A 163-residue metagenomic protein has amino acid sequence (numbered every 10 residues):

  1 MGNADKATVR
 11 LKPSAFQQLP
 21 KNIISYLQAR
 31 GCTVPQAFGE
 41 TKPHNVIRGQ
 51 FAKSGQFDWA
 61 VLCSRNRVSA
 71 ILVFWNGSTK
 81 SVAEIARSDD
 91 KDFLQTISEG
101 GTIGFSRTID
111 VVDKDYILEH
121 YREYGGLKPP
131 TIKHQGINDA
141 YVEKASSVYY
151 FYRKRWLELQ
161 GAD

Functional and structural regions predicted by a protein language model:
M1-I47: Terminal domain-start segments
M1-Q17, K21, D90-D163: Acidic, small-residue rich beta-repeat scaffolds with periodic aromatic anchors
G31-A37, S81-E84, W156-G161: Short secondary-structure junctions
V46-S54, N76, V111: Acidic, divalent-cation-chelating loop motifs in proteins
Q50-C63, P129-N138: Acidic/hydrophobic-patterned starts of short beta strands in beta-sheet-rich repeat architectures
G55-F57, N66-A70, T79-K80: Primarily extracytoplasmic ectodomains and periplasmic/lumenal surface modules that are beta-strand-rich
R67-V73, A145-Y150: Structural motif
V73-D89: Extracellular C-terminal loop/segment signatures of secreted glycoproteins
